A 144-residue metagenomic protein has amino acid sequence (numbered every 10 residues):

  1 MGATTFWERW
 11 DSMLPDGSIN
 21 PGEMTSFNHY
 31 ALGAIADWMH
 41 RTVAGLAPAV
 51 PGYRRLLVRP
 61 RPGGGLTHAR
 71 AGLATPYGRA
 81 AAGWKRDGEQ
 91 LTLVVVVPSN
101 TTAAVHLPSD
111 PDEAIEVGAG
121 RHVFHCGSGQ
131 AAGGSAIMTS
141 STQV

Functional and structural regions predicted by a protein language model:
M1-V144: Non-catalytic C-terminal accessory modules of carbohydrate-active enzymes
